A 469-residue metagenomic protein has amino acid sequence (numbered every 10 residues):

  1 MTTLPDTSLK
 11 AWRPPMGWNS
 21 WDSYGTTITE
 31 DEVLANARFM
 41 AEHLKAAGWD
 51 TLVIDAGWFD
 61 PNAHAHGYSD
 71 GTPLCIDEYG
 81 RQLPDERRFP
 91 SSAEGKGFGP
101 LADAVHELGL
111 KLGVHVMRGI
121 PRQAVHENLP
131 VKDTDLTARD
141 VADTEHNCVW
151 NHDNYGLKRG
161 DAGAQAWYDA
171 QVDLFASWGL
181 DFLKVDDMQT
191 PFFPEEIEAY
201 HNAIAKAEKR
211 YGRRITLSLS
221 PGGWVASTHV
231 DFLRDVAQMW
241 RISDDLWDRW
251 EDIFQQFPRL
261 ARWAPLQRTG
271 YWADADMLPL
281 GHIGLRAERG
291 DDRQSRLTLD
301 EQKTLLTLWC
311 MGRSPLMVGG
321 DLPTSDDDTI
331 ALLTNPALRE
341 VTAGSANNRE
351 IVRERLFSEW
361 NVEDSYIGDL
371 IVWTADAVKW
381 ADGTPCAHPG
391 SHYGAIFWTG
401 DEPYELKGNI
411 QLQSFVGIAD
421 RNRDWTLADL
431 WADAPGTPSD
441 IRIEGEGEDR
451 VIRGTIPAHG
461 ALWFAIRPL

Functional and structural regions predicted by a protein language model:
M1-L34, F39, W224: N-terminal module-boundary/linker segments of secreted carbohydrate-active enzymes
P15-S20, D50-D55, L112-V116, A176 (+7 more regions): Structural recognition of the beta-strand scaffold that forms the well-ordered cores of secreted hydrolase catalytic
W21-S23, G57-F59, M117-P121, M188-T190 (+2 more regions): Active-site beta-loop-alpha junctions enriched in small/polar residues
M40-A104, L108-D169, D173-A176, L180-F182 (+2 more regions): Aromatic-lined carbohydrate-binding/catalytic grooves of carbohydrate-active enzymes
D140-H146, K158-G160, R214-D321: Glycan-recognition surfaces
T307-E363: Catalytic cores of secreted or luminal carbohydrate-active enzymes
W309-G312, M317-G319, E363-G417, H459: Carbohydrate-binding surface patches
E444-L469: C-terminal beta-strand-rich structural cap/linker in extracellular carbohydrate-active enzymes
